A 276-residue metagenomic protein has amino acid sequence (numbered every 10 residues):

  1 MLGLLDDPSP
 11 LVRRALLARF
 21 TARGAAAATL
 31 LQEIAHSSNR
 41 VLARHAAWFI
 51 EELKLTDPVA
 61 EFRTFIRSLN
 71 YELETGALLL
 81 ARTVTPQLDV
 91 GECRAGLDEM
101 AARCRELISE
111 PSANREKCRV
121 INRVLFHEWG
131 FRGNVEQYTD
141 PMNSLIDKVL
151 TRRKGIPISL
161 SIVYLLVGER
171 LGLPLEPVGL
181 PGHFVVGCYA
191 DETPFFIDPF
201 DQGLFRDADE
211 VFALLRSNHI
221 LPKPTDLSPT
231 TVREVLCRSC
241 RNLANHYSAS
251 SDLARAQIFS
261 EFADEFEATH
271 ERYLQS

Functional and structural regions predicted by a protein language model:
M1-S276: A structural boundary/capping signal
